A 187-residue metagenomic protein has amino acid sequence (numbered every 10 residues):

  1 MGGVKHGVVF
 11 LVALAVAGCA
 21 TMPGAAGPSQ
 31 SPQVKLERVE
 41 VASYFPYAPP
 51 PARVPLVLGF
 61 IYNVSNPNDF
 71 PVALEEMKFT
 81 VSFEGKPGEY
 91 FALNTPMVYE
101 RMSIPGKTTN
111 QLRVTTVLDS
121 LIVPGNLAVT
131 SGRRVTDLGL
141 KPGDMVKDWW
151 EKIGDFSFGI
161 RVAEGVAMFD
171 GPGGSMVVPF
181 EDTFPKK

Functional and structural regions predicted by a protein language model:
M1-C19: Sec-dependent bacterial lipoprotein signal peptides
A17-L36: Bacterial Sec signal peptide processing site at the extreme N-terminus
A42-V57, S65-A73, S103-G106, I153-G154: Short, solvent-exposed beta-strand/turn "edge" segments of beta-rich domains on protein surfaces
L56-L58, M77, N110, R161: Hydrophobic core residues within well-ordered beta-strands of beta-rich domains
D69-E89: Short acidic, flexible loop segments centered on an aromatic residue
G88-L138: Intrinsically disordered, low-complexity Pro/Gly/Ser/Thr-rich segments with frequent PxxP/GP/PP motifs and embedded
D119-K187: Terminal connector regions
